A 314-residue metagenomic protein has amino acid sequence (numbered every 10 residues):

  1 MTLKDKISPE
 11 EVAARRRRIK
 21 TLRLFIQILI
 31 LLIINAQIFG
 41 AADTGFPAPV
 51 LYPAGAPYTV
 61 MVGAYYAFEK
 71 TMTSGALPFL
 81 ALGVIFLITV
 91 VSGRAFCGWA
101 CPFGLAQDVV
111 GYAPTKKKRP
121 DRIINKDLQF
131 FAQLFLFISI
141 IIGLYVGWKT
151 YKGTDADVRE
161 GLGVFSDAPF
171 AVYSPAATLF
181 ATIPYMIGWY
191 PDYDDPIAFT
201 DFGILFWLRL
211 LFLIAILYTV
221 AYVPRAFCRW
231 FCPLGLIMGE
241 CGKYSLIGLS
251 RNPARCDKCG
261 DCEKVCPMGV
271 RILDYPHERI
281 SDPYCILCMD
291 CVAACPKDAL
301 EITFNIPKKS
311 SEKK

Functional and structural regions predicted by a protein language model:
T2-F231, L236-I247, V270, V292 (+2 more regions): Membrane-embedded alpha-helical bundles of multi-pass integral membrane proteins
C228, C259-C262, C285-C291: Cysteine-cluster motifs in flexible loop/terminal segments that predominantly coordinate metals
P253, K297: Aromatic-flanked redox-active Cys/Sec active sites in thiol-based oxidoreductases, especially the WC-centered
C266: Walker A/P-loop NTP-binding motif of AAA+ ATPase domains
Y275-C288: Short linker/helix segments within small regulatory modules
